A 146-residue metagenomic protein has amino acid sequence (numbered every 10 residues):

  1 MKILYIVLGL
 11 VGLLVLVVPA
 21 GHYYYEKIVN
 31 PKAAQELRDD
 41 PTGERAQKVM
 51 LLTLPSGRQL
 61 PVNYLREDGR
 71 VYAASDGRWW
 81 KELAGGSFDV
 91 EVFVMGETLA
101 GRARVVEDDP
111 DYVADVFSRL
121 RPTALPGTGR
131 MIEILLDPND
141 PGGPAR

Functional and structural regions predicted by a protein language model:
L4-H22: Hydrophobic membrane-insertion alpha-helices, especially the h-region of bacterial N-terminal signal peptides
I6-G12, L37-R45, S75-L83, D140: Short N-terminal helix-initiation segments at or just after the protein's N-terminus
P19-R58: Short, conserved active-site entrance elements at the starts or edges of catalytic domains
V29-P31, G43, L51, G69-V71 (+2 more regions): A short linear-motif detector with a strong N-terminal bias
G43-D76, V90, G101-R102: Short beta-strand segments
R78-R146: Short, structured beta-strand-loop surface elements
